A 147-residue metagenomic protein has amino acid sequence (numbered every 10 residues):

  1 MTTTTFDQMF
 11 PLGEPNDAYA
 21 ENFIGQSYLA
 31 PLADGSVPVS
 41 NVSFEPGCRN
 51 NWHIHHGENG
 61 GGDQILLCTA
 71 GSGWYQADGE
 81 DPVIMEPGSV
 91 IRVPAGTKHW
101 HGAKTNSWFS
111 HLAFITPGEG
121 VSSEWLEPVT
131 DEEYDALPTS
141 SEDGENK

Functional and structural regions predicted by a protein language model:
M1-S40, S122-K147: A short, N-terminal "cap"/entry segment at the start of jelly-roll beta-barrel domains of the cupin/DSBH fold
S43-E45, E58-Y75, F114-P117: Short, conserved beta-strand element in jelly-roll/cupin
G79-G96: Short acidic-glycine-tyrosine-enriched beta hairpin
R92, N106-W125: A short hydrophobic beta-strand segment most commonly corresponding to one strand of the jelly-roll/cupin
G102-K104: Asparagine-centered strand-capping/turn motif at beta-strand->loop junctions
